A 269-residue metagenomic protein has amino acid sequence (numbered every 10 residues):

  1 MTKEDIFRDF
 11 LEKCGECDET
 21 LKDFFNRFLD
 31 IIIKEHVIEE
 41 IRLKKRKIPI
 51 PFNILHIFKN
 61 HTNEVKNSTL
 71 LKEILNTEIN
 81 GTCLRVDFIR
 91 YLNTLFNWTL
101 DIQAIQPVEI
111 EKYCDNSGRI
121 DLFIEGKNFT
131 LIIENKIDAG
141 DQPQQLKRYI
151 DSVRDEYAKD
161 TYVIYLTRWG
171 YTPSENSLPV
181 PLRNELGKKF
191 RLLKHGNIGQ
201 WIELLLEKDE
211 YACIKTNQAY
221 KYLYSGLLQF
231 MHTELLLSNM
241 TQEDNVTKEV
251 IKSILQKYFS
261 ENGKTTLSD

Functional and structural regions predicted by a protein language model:
M1-D269: Charged, terminal alpha-helix-loop-beta segments that serve as non-catalytic nucleic-acid engagement and/or assembly
